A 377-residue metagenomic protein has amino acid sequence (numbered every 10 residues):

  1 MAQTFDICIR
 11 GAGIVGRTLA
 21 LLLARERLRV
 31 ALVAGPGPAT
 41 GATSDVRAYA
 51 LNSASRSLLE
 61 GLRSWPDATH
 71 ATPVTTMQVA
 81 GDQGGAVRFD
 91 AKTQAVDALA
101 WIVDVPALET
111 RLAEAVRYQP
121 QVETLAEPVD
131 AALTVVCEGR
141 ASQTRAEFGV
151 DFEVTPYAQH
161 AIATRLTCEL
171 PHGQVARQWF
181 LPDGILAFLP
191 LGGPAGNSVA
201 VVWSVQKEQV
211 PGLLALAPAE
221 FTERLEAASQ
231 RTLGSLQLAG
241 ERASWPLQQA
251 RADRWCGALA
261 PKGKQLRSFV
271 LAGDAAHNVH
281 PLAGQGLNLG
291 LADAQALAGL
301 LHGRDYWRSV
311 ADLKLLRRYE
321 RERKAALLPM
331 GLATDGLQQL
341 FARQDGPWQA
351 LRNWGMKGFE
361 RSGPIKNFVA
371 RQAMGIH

Functional and structural regions predicted by a protein language model:
A2-Q3, S57-G61, H70-F148, E153-H160: Conserved N-terminal helical subregion
T4-C8, A12-T75: Glycine-rich FAD cofactor-binding loop and adjacent beta-loop-alpha segment at the N-terminus of flavoprotein
D6-I7, V30, A132-T134, V270: Hydrophobic "anchor" residues on beta-strands that sit immediately upstream of conserved functional sites
R10, V33, C137, G273 (+1 more regions): Active-site flanking residues adjacent to catalytic metal/cofactor-binding acidic residues
L59, T134-S244, R251: Conserved FAD-binding catalytic core of PHBH/FMO-like flavoproteins
Q209-A311: FAD/FMN-dependent oxidoreductases across multiple families
G299-H377: C-terminal helical "tail/cap" subdomain of flavin- and related membrane-associated enzymes
